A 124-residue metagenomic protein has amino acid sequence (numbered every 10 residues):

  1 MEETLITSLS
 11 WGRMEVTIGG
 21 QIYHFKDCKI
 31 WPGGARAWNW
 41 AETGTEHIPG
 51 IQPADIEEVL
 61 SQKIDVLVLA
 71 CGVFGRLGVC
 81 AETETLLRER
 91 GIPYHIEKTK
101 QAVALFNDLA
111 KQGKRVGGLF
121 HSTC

Functional and structural regions predicted by a protein language model:
M1-I51, S61, A110-C124: Non-catalytic interface/targeting segments
W38-N39, G75-V79, L105: Short active-site-adjacent helix-start/loop capping segments
A54-D55, A104-L105: Short acidic active-site motifs
V59-H95: Mid-chain, well-packed structural core segment of small domains
E89, D108-K111: Short, intrinsically disordered, mixed-charge
P93-V103: A short glycine-rich beta-strand->turn/loop micro-motif centered on a GG-aromatic cluster
